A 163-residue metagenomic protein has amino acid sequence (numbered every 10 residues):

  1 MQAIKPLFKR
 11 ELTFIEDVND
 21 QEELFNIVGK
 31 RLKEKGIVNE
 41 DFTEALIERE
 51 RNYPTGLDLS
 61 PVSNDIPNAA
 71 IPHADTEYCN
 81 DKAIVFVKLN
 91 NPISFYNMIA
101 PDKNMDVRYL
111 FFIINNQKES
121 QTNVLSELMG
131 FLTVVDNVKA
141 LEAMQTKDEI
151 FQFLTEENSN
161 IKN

Functional and structural regions predicted by a protein language model:
M1-N163: Cytosolic covalent-transfer regions centered on His/Cys nucleophiles that carry phosphoryl or persulfide groups
